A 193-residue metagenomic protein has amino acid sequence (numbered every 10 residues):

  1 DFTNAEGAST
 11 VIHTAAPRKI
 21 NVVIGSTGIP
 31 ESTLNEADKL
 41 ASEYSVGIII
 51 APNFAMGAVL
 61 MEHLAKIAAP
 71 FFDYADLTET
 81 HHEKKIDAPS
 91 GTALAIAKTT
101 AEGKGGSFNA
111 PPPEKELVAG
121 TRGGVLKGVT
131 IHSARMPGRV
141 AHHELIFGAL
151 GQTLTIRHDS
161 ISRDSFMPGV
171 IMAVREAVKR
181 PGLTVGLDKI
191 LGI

Functional and structural regions predicted by a protein language model:
N4, A8, P30, P89 (+1 more regions): Short, conserved glycine- and acidic-residue-centered signature motifs in active-site or ligand-binding loops
E6-R18, G25-I48, V59, H63-A68: Rossmann-fold NAD(P)-binding glycine/threonine-rich loop
N21, N53, D87: Short glycine- and Lys/Arg-enriched binding-loop motifs that mark or flank ligand-binding interfaces
I24, I48-A51, L77-E79: General beta-strand structural signal in soluble alpha/beta enzymes
T27-I29, N53-A55, T80-E83: Short, ordered loop/turn segments at secondary-structure junctions
M56-H63, A95, G169: Short amphipathic alpha-helical face segments that pack within enzyme cores and frequently flank/anchor catalytic
D73-T78, H82-I193: C-terminal substrate-binding/catalytic lobe of Rossmann-fold NAD(P)-dependent oxidoreductases
